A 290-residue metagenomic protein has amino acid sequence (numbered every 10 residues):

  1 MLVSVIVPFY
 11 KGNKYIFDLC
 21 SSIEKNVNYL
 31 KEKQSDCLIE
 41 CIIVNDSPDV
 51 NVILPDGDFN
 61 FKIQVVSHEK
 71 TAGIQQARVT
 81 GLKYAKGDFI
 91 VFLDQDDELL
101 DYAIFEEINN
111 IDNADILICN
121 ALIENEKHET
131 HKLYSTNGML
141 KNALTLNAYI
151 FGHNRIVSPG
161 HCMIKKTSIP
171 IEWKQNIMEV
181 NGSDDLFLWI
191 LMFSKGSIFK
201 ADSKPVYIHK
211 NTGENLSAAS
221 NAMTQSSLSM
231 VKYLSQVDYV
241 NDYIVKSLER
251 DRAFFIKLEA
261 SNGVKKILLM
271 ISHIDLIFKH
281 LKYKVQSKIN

Functional and structural regions predicted by a protein language model:
L2-S4, S22, E40, F187: Cell-envelope/extracellular polymer assembly enzymes that use nucleotide-activated donors
G12-K31: Short, well-formed alpha-helical segments that are part of the catalytic scaffolds of diverse glycosyltransferases
S22, I42-L54, D94: A conserved acidic beta->alpha catalytic loop
H68-A85: Glycine-rich, basic loop-to-helix element that forms the pyrophosphate-binding segment of sugar-nucleotide handling
I90: Short aromatic/hydrophobic "clamp" motif used to bind/position activated sugar donors
Y102-L133: Conserved donor NDP-sugar-binding/catalytic core segment of glycosyltransferases
N142-N221: Conserved nucleotide-sugar donor-binding catalytic segment
S197, I208-N211, A218-Y243: Catalytic core of nucleotide-sugar-dependent glycosyltransferases
